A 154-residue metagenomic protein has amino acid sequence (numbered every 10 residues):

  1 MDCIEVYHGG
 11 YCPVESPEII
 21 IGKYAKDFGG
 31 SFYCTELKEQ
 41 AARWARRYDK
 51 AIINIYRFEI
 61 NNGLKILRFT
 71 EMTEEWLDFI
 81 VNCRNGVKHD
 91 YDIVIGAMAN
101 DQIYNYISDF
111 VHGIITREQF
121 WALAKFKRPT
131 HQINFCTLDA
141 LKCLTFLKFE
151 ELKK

Functional and structural regions predicted by a protein language model:
D2-C3, V14, D27, R47-I52 (+1 more regions): Conserved NAD+-utilizing ADP-ribose enzyme module
I4-K26: Short aromatic-glycine-(Arg/Gly/Cys) micro-motifs in beta-strand/loop hairpins
H8, I55-R57: Short, well-ordered beta-strand micro-motif
G10, I19-G22, C34, V81 (+1 more regions): A generic structural signal for ordered alpha-helices
K23-R46: Extended catalytic/binding region for NAD+/ADP-ribose chemistry, centered on the ART fold
